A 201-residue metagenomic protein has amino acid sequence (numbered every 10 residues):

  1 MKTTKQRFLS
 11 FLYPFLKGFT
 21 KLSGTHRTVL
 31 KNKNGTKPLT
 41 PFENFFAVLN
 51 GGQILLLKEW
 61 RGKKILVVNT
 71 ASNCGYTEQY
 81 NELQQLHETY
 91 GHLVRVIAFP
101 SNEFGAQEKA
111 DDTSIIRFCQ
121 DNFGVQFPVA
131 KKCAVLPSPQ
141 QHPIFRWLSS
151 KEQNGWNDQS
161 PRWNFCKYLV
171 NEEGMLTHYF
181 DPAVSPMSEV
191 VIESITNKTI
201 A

Functional and structural regions predicted by a protein language model:
M1-N32: Membrane-proximal basic amphipathic "stem/tether" segments
T20-K58, E78, H142-P143: N-terminal "domain-start" segment that seeds a small globular fold
E59-I65: Proline/glycine-enriched tight loop/beta-turn segments at coil->beta junctions that connect or precede beta-strands
I65-V67, I97, Y168: Conserved hydrophobic packing residues within short motifs/helices of P-loop NTPase cores of ABC-family ATPases
N69-N73: Amphipathic alpha-helical repeat scaffolds
Y76-Q141: Structural microenvironment flanking redox-active thiols in thiol-disulfide oxidoreductases
P143-R146, K151-A201: Thiol-/selenol-based redox modules, centered on thioredoxin-like and closely related oxidoreductase domains
